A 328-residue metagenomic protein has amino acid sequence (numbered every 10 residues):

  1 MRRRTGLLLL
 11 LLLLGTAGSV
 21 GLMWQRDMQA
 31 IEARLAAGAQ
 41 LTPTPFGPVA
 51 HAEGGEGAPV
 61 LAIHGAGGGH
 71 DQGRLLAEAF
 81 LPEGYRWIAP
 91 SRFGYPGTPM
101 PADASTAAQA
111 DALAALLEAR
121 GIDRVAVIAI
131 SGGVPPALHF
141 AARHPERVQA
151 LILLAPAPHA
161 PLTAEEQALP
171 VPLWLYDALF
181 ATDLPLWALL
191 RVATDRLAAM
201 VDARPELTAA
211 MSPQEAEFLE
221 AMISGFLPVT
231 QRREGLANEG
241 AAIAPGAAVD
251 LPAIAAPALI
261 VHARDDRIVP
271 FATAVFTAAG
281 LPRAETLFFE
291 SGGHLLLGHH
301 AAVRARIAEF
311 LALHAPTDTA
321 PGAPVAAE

Functional and structural regions predicted by a protein language model:
E53-G97: Conserved HGGG/HGGXW glycine-rich cap/lid loop of the alpha/beta-hydrolase fold
A108-V125: Conserved acidic catalytic loop of the alpha/beta-hydrolase fold
V125-E165: Conserved hydrolase catalytic core segment
V171-L173, T182-V249: Alpha/beta-hydrolase
I254, I260-H262, D266: Short beta-strand/loop motif that positions the catalytic acidic residue of the alpha/beta-hydrolase fold
R267-T273: Conserved alpha/beta-hydrolase "acid-adjacent" motif
V275-L295: Catalytic histidine neighborhood in serine/cysteine hydrolases with alpha/beta-hydrolase-type architecture
G292-R304: Catalytic histidine-centered segment of alpha/beta-hydrolase-like enzymes
